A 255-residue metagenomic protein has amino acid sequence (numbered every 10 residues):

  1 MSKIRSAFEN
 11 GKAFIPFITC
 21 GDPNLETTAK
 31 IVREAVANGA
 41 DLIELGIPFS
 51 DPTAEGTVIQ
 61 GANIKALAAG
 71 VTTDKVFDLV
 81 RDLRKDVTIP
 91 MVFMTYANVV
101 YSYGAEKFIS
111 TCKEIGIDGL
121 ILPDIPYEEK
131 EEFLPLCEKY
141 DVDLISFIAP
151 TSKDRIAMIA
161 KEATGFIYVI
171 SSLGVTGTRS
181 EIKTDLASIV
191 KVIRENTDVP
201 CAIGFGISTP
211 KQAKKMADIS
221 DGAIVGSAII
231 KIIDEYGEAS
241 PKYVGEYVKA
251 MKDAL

Functional and structural regions predicted by a protein language model:
M1-I18, R81-K85: N-terminal amphipathic alpha-helix/helix-capping segment at the start of soluble metabolic enzymes
F14-I18, I43-L45, M91-T95, L120-L122 (+4 more regions): Hydrophobic faces of well-ordered beta-strands that scaffold small-molecule active sites in alpha/beta enzyme cores
L25-E34, T151-K161, I203, I207-A223: Catalytic cores of alpha/beta
A40-D51, I117-I121, P126-E129, S171-G177 (+2 more regions): Glycine-rich phosphate-binding active-site loops on the catalytic face of alpha/beta enzymes
I47, V58-P123: Active-site beta->alpha loop and helix N-cap motifs at the rims of alpha/beta catalytic domains
G61, A69, A157-E195, I232-D234: Glycine/Thr-rich beta-alpha phosphate-binding loop at enzyme active sites
A68-V71, G116-E129, D143-T151, A157 (+1 more regions): Catalytic beta/alpha-barrel core
V76, K191-V199, S208-L255: Alpha/beta catalytic cores of nucleotide-metabolism and tRNA/nucleoside-modifying enzymes
